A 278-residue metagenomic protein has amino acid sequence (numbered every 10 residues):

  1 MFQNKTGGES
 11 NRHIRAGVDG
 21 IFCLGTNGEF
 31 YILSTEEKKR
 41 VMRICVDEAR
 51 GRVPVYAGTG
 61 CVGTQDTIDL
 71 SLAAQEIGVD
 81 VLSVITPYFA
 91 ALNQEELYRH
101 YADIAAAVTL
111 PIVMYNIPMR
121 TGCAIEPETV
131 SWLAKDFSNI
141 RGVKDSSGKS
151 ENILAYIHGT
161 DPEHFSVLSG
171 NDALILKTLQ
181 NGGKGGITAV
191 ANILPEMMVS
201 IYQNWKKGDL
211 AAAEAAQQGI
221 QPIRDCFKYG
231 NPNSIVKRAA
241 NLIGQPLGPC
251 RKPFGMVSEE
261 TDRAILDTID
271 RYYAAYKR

Functional and structural regions predicted by a protein language model:
F2-G122: Active-site beta->alpha loop and helix N-cap motifs at the rims of alpha/beta catalytic domains
T6, K38, M42, T67 (+6 more regions): A general structural signal for well-ordered alpha-helical segments in protein cores
H13, C45, A74, I104 (+5 more regions): Conserved, mostly hydrophobic/aromatic
G25, T86, S147, N171-D172 (+2 more regions): Short secondary-structure boundary segments
R43-R50, L72-Q75, A105, A134 (+3 more regions): Surface-exposed amphipathic alpha-helices with a cationic face
T59-V62, S147-E151, G170-A173, I193 (+1 more regions): Short beta->alpha linker loops
V79-V81, F89-N93, L97, A102-K184: Ligand/cofactor pocket segment of small-molecule handling proteins
A173-R278: Structured C-terminal cap/extension of enzyme domains
